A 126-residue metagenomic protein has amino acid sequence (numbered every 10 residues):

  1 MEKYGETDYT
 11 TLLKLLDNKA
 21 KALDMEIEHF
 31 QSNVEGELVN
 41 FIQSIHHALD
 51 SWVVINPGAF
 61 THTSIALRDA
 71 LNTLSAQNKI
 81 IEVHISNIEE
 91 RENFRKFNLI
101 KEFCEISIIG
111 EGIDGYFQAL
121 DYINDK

Functional and structural regions predicted by a protein language model:
E2-K21: Short catalytic helix/loop segments, enriched in acidic residues and glycine and frequently bearing histidine
K3-Y4, A70-T73, L99: Glycine-rich, phosphate-binding/catalytic loops in enzymes
L16, F41-I42, L67: Aromatic/hydrophobic pocket-lining residues that form π-stacking "cages" and hydrophobic walls in ligand
K21, Q43-H47, N72, N124: Residue-level signal for alpha-helix termini/capping positions
E26-G36: Short beta->alpha junction loops
E28-H29, A76, E89-K126: Short, glycine-/small-residue-rich phosphate/pyrophosphate-handling segment
E37-N56: Short, electropositive alpha-helical surface patch
D50-E89: Mid-chain, well-packed structural core segment of small domains
